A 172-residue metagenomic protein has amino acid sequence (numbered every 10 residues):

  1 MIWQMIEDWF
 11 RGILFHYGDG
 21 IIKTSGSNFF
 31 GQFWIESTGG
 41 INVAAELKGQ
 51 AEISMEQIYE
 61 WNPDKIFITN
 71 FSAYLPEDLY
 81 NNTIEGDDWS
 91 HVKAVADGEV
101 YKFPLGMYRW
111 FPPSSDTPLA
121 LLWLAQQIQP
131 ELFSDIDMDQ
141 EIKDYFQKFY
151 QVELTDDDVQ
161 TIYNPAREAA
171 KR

Functional and structural regions predicted by a protein language model:
M1-R172: N-terminal ligand-binding lobe of clamshell/alpha-beta domains
